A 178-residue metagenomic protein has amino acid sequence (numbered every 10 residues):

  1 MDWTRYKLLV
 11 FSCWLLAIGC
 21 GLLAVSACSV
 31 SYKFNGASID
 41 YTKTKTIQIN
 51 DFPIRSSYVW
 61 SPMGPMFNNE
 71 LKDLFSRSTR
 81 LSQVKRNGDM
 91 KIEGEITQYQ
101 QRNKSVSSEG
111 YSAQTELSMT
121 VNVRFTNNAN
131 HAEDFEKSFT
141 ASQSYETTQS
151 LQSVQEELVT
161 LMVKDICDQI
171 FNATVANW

Functional and structural regions predicted by a protein language model:
M1-A27: Short, basic, low-complexity termini and linkers enriched in Ser/Thr/Gly/Pro that act as targeting/leader peptides
W3, A27-N69, D73, S78-R80 (+1 more regions): A structural "domain/chain start" motif
G21, D51-I54, Q143: Short, histidine-centered active-site or binding-site loop motifs used for metal coordination, general acid-base
P53-W60, Q149-E157: Second-shell loop/turn segments in exported
R77-S82, R86-D134, S142-S153, K164: Surface-exposed short loop/turn segments
Q155-W178: Compositionally biased, intrinsically disordered linkers/stalks adjacent to structured regions
